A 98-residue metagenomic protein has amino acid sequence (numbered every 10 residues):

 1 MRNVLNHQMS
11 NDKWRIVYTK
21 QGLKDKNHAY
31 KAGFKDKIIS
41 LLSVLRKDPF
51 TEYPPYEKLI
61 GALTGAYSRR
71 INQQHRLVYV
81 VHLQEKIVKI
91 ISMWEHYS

Functional and structural regions predicted by a protein language model:
M1-N27, A32-I39, Y53, I60 (+2 more regions): Enriched for short, Lys/Arg-rich terminal
K47-P49: Blade/loop signatures of beta-propeller domains
L63: Active-site rim helix/loop that mediates acceptor-substrate recognition in acyltransferases
